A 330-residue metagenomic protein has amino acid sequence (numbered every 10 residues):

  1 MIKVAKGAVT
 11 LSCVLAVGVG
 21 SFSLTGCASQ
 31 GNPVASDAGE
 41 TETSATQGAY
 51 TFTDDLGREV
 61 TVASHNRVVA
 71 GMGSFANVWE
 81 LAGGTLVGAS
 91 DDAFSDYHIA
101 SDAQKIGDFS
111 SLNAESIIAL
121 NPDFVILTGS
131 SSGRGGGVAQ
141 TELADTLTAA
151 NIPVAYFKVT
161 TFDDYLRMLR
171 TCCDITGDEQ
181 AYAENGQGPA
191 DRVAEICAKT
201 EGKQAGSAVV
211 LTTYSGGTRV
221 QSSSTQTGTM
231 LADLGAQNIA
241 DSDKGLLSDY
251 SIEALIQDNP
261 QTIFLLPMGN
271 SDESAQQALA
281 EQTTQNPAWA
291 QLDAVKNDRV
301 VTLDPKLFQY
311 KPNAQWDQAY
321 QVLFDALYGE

Functional and structural regions predicted by a protein language model:
I2-S74, E179-L211, D325-E330: Bacterial Sec-exported substrate-binding components of ABC uptake systems
D54-L56, Q104-N113, D243-S251: Short helix-initiation/N-cap motifs at beta->coil->alpha
V60-V62, A76-L81, F94-H98, G216-Q221 (+2 more regions): Short, solvent-exposed loop/turn elements at domain surfaces
T61-A63, Y97-K105, E184, L234-K244: A local structural motif
V62-N66, M72-E80, A114, I118 (+13 more regions): Extracytoplasmic/secreted envelope proteins and their assembly/folding machinery, especially bacterial periplasmic
A89-I175, A254-F264, N270-E281, Q285: Acidic/His-rich segments in extracytoplasmic proteins that coordinate ligands and/or metal ions
D92-S95, R219-S248: Alpha-helical, coiled-coil/dimerization segments enriched in small aliphatic residues
F162-M168, D174, L265-E330: Structured C-terminal subdomain patch of bacterial secreted/periplasmic proteins
